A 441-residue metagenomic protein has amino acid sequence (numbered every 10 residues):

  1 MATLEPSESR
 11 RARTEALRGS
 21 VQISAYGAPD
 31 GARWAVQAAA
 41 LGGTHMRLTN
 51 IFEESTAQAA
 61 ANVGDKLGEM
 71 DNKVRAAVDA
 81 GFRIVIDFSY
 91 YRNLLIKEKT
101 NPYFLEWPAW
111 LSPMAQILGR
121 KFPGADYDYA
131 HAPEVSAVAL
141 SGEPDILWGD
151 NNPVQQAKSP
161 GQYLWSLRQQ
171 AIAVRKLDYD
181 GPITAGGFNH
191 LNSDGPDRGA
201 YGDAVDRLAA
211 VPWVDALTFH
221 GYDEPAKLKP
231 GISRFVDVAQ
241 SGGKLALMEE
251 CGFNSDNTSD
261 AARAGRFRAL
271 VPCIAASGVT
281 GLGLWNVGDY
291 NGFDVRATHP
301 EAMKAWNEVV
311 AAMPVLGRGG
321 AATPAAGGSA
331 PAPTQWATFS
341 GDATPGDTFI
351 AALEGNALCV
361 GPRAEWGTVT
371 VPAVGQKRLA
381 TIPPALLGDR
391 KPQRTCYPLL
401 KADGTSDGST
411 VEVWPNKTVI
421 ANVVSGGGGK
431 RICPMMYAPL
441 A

Functional and structural regions predicted by a protein language model:
A2-A39, G43-T44, T49: Boundary/entry segment of secreted carbohydrate-active catalytic domains
L4-S7, A28-V36, L67-K73, P113-D126 (+3 more regions): Alpha-helical scaffolding within the catalytic cores of extracellular/periplasmic polymer-degrading hydrolases
Q22-A32, I51-G68, N93-I96, Y103-L105 (+5 more regions): Acidic-and-aromatic substrate-binding clefts and catalytic sites of carbohydrate-active enzymes
G31-K97, P102-G119, A157-T184, F267-L270: Aromatic-lined substrate-binding rim segments of carbohydrate-active enzymes
S89-I96, P113-K158, T184, G283: Active-site groove signature of glycoside hydrolases
P160-R168, I172, K176-D260: Glycoside hydrolase catalytic-domain groove-lining segments
A246-A321: Substrate-binding cleft of secreted/luminal carbohydrate-active enzymes
G341-A352, T368-T381, L387-A441: Extracellular jelly-roll beta-sandwich "head" domains, especially the C-terminal globular C1q domain
